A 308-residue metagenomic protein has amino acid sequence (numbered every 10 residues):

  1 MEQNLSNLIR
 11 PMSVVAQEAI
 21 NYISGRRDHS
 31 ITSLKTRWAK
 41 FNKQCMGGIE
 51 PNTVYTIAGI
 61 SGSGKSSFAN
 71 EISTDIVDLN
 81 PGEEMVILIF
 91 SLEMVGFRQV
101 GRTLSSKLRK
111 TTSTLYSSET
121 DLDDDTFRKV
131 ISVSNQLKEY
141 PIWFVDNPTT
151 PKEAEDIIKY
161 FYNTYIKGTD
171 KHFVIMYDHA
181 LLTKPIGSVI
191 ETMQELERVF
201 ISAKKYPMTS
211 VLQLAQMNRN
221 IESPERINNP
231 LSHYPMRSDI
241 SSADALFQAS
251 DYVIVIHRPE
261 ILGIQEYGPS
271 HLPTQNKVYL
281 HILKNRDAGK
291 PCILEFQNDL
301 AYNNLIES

Functional and structural regions predicted by a protein language model:
E2-K110: The Walker A/P-loop phosphate-binding site
S6-Q17, R109, S113-T120, D125 (+4 more regions): C-terminal regions of RecA-like/P-loop NTPase motor modules
T36, K43-C45, L79-D170, E295: Cytosolic-facing regulatory segments adjacent to core modules
Y55-I57, L88-F90, W143-V145, L212 (+2 more regions): Hydrophobic/aromatic beta-strand patches that form the interior of the parallel beta-sheet core in alpha/beta enzyme
I72, R98-T103, I157-Y160, E195 (+2 more regions): Alpha-helical scaffold elements adjacent to nucleotide-binding pockets in ATP/GTP-utilizing enzyme cores
E83, Y206-M208: Helix C-cap/helix->beta junction micro-motif
P141-K205: Phosphate-binding/switch loop-helix module in NTP-utilizing enzymes
M176, T209-Q216: Structural recognition of the conserved hydrophobic beta-strand(s) that form the central parallel beta-sheet of P-loop
